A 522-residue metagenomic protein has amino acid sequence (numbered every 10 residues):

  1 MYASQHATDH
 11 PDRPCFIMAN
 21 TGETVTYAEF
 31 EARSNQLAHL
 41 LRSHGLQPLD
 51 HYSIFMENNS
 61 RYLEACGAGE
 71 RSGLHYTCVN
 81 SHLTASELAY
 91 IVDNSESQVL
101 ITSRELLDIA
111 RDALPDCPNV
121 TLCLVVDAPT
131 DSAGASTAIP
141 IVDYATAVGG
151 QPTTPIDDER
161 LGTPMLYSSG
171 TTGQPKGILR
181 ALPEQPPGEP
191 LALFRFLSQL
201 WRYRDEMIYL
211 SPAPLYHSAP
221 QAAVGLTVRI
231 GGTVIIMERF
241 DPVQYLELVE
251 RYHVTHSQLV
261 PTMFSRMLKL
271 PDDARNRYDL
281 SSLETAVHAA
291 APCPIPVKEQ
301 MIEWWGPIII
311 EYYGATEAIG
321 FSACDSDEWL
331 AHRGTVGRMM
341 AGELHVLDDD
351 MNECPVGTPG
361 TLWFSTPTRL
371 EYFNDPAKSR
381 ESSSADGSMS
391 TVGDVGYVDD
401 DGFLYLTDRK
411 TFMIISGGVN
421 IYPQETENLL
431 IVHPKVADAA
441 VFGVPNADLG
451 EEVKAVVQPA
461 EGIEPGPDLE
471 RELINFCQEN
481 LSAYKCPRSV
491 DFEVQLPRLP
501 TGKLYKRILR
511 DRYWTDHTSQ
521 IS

Functional and structural regions predicted by a protein language model:
Y2-T26, T130-A133: AMP-dependent adenylate-forming
C15-N59, L63-G67, T84-A89: Conserved AMP-binding/adenylate-forming core of the ANL superfamily
T24-A28, T163-L191: Conserved AMP-binding A3 loop
E31-Q36, G149, I178-R204, S265-K269: Conserved structural elements of the adenylate-forming
S43-H44, E64-G67, R71-A147, D157: Structural core segment of the AMP-binding/adenylate-forming
L83, A89-Y90, L100-T102, E247 (+8 more regions): AMP-binding/adenylate-forming catalytic core of the ANL superfamily
L161-L166, R229-I230, V254-L259, L270-H332 (+3 more regions): Gly/Ser/Thr-rich phosphate-binding loop
P186-P212, Y216-H256, L270: Conserved AMP-binding/adenylation subdomain of ANL enzymes
